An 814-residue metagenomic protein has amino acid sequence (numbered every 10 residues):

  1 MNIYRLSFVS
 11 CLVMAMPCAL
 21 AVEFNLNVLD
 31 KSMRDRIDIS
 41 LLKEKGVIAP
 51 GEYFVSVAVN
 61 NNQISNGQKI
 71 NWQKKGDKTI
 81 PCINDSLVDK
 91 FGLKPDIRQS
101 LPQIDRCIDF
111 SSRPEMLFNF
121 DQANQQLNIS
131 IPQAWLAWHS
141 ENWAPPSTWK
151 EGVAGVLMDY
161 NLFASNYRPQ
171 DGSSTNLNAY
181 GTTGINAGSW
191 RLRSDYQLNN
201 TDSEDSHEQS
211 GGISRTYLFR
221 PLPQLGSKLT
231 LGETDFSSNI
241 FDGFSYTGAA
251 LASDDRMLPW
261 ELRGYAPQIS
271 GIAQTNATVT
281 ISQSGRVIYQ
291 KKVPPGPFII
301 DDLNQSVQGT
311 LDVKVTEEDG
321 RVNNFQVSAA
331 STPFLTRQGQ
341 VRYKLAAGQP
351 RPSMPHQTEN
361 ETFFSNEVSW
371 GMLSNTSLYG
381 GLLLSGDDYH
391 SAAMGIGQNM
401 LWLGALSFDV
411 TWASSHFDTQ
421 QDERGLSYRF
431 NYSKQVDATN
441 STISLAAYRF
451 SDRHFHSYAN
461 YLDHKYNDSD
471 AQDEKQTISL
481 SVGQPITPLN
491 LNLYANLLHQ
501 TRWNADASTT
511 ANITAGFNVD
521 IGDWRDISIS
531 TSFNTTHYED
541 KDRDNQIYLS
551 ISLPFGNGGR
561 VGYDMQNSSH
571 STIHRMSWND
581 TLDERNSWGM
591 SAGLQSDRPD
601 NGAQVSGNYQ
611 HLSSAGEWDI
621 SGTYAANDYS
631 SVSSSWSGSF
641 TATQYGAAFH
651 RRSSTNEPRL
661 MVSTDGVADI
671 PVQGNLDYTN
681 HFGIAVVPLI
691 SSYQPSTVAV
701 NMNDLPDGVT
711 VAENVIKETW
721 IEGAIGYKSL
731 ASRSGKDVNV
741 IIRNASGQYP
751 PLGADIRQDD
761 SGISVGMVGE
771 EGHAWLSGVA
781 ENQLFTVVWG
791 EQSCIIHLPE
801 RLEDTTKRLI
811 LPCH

Functional and structural regions predicted by a protein language model:
I3, V9-A15, L20-R263, H570-T641 (+1 more regions): Post-signal-peptide, soluble extracytosolic/periplasmic N-terminal scaffold domains of envelope/secretory systems
A49-N71, A277, G666-L676, S746-D760: Short, ordered, surface-exposed loop/turn motifs in non-cytosolic proteins
V57, I269-G271, L660-T664, K736-A745: A short, amphipathic beta-strand motif
Q68-K69, L676-A685, S761-H773: Short, acidic Ser/Thr/Gly-rich low-complexity loop/linker segments typical of extracellular and cell-surface proteins
K75-I83, L303-Q308, I684-T710, I721-E722 (+2 more regions): Short Pro-Gly-centered beta-turn/loop motif in secreted/extracellular proteins
I83, W149-E204, V341-S414, D437 (+3 more regions): Conserved, compact domain cores that house catalytic/ligand-binding motifs in diverse enzymes and effector modules
W135, A164-R168, S189, L198-D202 (+18 more regions): Transmembrane beta-strands of outer-membrane beta-barrel pores
W149, L177-G188, S210-P223, N360-S374 (+12 more regions): Feature captures outer-membrane beta-barrel proteins of Gram-negative bacteria and organelles
